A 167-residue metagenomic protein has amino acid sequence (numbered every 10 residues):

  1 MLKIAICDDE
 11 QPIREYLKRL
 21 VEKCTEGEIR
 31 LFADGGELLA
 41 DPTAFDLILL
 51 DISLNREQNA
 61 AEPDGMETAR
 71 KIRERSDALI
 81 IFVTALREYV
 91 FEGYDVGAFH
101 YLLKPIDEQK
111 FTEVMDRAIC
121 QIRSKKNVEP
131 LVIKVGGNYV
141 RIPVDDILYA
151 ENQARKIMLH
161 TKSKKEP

Functional and structural regions predicted by a protein language model:
M1-A5: Non-catalytic signal-transmission and effector/linker regions of two-component phosphorelay proteins
I6, L31, F82-V83: Conserved SAM-binding loop
E10-F32: Two-component/phosphorelay signaling modules centered on CheY-like receiver
P12, N55, Y149: Residues immediately C-terminal
G27, A40, F45-K126: CheY-like receiver
A33-D34, L103: Short loop/edge segments at beta-strand edges and connector loops that shape dinucleotide/nucleotide cofactor-binding
G35-L39: Short alpha-helical segment
D116-P167: Conserved binding/recognition cores within well-folded domains
